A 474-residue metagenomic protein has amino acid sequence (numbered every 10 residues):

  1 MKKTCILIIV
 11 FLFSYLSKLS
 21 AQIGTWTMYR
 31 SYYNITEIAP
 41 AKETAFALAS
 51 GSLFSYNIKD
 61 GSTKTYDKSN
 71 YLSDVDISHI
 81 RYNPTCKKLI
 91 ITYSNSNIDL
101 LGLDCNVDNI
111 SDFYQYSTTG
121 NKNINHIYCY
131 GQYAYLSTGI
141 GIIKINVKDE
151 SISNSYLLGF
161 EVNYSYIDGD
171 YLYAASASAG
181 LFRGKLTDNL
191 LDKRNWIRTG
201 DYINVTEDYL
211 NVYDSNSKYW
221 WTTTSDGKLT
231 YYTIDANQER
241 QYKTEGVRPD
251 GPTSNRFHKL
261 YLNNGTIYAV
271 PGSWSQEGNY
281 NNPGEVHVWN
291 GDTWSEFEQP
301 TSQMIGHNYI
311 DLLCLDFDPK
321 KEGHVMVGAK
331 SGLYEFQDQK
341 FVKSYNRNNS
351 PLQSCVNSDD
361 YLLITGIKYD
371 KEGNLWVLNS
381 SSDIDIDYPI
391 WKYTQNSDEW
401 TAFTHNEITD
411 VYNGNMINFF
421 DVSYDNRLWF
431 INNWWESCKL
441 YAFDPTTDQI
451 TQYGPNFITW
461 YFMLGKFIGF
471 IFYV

Functional and structural regions predicted by a protein language model:
M1-T25, N374-W376: Bacterial Sec-dependent N-terminal signal peptides
A21-V474: Carboxylate-rich, polar loop motifs that coordinate divalent cations or form catalytic acidic clusters
